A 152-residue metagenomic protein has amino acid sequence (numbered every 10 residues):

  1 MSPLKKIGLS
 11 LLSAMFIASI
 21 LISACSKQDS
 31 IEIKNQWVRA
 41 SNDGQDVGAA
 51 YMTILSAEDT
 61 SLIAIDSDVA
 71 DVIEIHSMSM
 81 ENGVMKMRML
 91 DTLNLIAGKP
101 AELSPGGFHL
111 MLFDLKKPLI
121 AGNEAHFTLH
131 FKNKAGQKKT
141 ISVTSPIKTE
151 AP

Functional and structural regions predicted by a protein language model:
M1-S23: Sec-dependent bacterial lipoprotein signal peptides
S26-Q28: Bacterial signal peptide processing site
I31-P152: Compact, glycine-rich, soluble single-domain proteins
